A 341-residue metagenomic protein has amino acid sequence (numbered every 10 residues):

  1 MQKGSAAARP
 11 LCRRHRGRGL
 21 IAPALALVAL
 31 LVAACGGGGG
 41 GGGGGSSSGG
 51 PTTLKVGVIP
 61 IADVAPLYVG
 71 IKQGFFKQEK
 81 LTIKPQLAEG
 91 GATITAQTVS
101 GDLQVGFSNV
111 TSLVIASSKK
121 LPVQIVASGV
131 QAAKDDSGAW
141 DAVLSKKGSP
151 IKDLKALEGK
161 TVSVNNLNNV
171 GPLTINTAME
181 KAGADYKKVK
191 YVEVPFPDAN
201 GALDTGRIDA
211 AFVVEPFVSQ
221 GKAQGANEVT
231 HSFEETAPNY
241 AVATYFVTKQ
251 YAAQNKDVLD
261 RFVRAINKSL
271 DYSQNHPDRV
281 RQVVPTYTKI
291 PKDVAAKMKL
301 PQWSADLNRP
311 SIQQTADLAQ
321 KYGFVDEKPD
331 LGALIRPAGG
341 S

Functional and structural regions predicted by a protein language model:
M1-L25: Bacterial N-terminal signal peptides that target proteins for export
L30-A34: C-terminal motif of bacterial Sec signal peptides marking the signal peptidase cleavage site
G38-A182, E193, D209, N239: Short, glycine-/small- and polar/acidic-enriched structural segments that line small-molecule recognition paths
Q78, A132-D136, E234-A237, W303-P310 (+1 more regions): Short, solvent-exposed loop/beta-turn-alpha elements that line the ligand-binding surface or hinge of extracytoplasmic
T111, K187, Y191-V192, P197-V283: Pocket-lining segment of extracytoplasmic ligand-binding domains
A252-F324: Secondary-structure end/capping motifs
A319-S341: Conserved C-terminal helix/tail region of periplasmic/extracytoplasmic solute-binding proteins
